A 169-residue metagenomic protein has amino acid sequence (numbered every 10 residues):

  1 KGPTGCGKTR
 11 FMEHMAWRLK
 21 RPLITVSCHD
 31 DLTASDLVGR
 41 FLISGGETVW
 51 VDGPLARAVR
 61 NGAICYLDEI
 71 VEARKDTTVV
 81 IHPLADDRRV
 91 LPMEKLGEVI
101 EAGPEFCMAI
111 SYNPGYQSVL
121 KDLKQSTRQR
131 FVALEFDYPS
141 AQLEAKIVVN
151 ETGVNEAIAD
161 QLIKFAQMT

Functional and structural regions predicted by a protein language model:
K1-D160, K164: AAA+ P-loop NTPase catalytic core and its hallmark functional loops
Q167-T169: AAA+ ATPase "lid" subdomain C-terminal helix
